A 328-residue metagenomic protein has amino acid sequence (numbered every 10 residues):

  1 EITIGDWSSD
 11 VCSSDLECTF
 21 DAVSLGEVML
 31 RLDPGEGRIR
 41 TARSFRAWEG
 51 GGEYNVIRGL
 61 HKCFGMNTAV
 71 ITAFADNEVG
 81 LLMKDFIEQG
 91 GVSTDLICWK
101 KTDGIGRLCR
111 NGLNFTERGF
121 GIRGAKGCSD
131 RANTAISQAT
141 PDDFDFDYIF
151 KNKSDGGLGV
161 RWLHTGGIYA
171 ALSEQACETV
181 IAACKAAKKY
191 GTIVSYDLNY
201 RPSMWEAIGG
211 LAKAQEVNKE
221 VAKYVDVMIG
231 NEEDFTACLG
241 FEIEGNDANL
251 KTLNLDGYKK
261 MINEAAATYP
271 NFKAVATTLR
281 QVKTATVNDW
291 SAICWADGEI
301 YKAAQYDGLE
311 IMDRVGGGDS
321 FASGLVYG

Functional and structural regions predicted by a protein language model:
E1-C12: Single conserved hydrophobic/aromatic residue that forms the stacking wall/gate of nucleotide- or nucleobase-binding
D21-V28, S195: Short, hydrophobic/glycine-enriched beta-strand segments
T41-G50, Y301-G316: Short pre-catalytic strand/loop immediately N-terminal to key active-site residues, enriched for Gly-Thr
W48, N55-N67, Q89, Y327-G328: Alpha-helix C-terminal capping segments
R58, I311-G328: Short, small-residue alpha-helix embedded
N67-G167: Conserved N-terminal subdomain of the carbohydrate kinase-like
T68, T94, V194-Y196, I229: Hydrophobic beta-strand scaffold residues
Y190, R201-E299: Conserved phosphate/ATP/ADP-binding segment of small-molecule kinases
